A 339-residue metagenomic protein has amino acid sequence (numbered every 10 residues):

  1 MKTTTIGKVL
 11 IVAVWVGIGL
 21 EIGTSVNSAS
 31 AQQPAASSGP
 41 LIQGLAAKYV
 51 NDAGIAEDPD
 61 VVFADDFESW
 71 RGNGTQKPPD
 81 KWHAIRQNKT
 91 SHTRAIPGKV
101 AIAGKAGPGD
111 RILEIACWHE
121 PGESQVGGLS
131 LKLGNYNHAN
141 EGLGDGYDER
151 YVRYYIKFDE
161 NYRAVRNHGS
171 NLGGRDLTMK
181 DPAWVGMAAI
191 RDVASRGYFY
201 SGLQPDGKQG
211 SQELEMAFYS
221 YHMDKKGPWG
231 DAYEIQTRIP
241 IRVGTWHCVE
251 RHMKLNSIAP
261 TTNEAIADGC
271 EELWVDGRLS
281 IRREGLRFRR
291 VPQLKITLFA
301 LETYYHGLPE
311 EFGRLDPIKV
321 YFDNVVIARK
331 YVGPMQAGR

Functional and structural regions predicted by a protein language model:
M1-G7: N-terminal secretory signal peptides that target proteins for export/translocation
V9-T24: Bacterial N-terminal signal peptides
S28-A31: Boundary at the C-terminal end of the N-terminal hydrophobic targeting segment
Q33-R339: Low-complexity, Ser/Thr/Pro/Gly-rich disordered linker/stalk regions
